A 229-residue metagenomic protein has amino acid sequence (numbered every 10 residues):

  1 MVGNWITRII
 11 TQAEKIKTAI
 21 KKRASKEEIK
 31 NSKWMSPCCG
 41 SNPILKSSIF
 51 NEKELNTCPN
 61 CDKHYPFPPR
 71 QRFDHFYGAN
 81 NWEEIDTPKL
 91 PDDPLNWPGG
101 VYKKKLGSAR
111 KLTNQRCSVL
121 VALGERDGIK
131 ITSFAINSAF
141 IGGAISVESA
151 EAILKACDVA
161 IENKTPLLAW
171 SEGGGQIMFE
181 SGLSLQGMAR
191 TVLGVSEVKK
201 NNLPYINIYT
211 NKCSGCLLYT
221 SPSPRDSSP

Functional and structural regions predicted by a protein language model:
M1-I206, K212: Terminal-region recognition feature
S214-L218: Glycine-rich, charge-decorated loop segments at or immediately adjacent to ligand/cofactor-binding or catalytic sites
Y219-P229: Conserved small/polar residues in nucleotide/adenosyl-binding loops
